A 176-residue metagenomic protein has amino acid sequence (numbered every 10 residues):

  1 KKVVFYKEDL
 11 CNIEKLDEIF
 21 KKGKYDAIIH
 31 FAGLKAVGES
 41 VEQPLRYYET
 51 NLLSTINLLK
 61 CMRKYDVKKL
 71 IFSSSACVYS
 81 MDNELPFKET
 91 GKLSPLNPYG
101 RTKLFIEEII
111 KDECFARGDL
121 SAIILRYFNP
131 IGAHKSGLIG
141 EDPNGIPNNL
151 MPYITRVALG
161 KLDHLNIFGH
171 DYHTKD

Functional and structural regions predicted by a protein language model:
K1: Glycine-rich phosphate-binding loop and adjoining beta1-alpha1-beta2 segment of Rossmann-like nucleotide-binding folds
F5, Y47, L70, A122-L125: Hydrophobic/aromatic anchor residues within beta-strands of the central parallel beta-sheet of Rossmann-like
K7-T50, K64: NAD(P)H-binding glycine-rich loop region in Rossmannoid oxidoreductase-like domains and their noncatalytic homologs
H30, I56-P98, A116-I123: Conserved Rossmann-fold NAD(P)-dependent oxidoreductase catalytic core, especially the SDR/UDP-sugar
G33, Y48-T55, I71-S74, T102-K103: Short alpha-helix in the Rossmann-fold core of NAD(P)-dependent oxidoreductases
S40, F128-D176: A conserved pocket-lining segment of Rossmann-fold NAD(P)-dependent short-chain dehydrogenase/reductase
R46-Y48, L52, G91, L96-L104 (+1 more regions): Short-chain dehydrogenase/reductase
M81-N83, S94-A133, P152-L162: Active-site Tyr-X1-5-Lys
